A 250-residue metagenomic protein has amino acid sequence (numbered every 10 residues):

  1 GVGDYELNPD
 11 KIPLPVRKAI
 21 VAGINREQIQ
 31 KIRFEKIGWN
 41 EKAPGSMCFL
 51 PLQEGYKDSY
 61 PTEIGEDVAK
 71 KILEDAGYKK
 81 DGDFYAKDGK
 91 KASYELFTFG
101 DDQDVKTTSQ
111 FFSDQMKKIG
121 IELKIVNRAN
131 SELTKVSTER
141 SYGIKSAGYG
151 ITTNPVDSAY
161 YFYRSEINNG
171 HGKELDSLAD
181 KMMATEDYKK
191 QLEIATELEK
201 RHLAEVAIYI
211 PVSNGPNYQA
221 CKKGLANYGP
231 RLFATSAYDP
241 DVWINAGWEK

Functional and structural regions predicted by a protein language model:
G1-D10, I144, G148: Extracellular/periplasmic solute-recognition and catalytic clefts
V2, G89-Y94, A207-Y209: Active-site lining segments that contact anionic ligands and/or coordinate catalytic metals
Y5, K124, D180-A184: Short, well-ordered beta-strand elements within core beta-sheets of diverse protein domains
V21-P61, V68, D104-S113, K135-K250: Detector for C-terminal structural segments
K79-I151, Y188: Ligand/substrate-recognition segments at binding pockets and active sites
